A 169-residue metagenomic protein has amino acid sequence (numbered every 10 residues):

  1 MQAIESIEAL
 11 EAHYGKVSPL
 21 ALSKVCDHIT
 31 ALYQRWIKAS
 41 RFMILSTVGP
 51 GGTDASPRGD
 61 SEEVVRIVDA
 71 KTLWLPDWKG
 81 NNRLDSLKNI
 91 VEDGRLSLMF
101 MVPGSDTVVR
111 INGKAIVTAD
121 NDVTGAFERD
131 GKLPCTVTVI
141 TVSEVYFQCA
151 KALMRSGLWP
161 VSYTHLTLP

Functional and structural regions predicted by a protein language model:
M1-V17: Polybasic, low-complexity association/targeting segments
S18-S40: Short, basic/aromatic recognition patches
R35-L84: A glycine-rich, hydrophobic loop/mini-helix early in the fold
D54-S56, Q148-K151: Short helix/loop capping segments that flank catalytic or ligand/cofactor-binding pockets
S61-V64, K71-L73, W78-F127: Short, structured beta-strand-loop surface elements
G125-V137, S156-L158: Flexible, small-/acidic-enriched active-site or ligand-binding loops
S143-Y146, L153-P160: C-terminal folded domains that constitute the principal catalytic or ligand-binding module of multi-domain proteins
T164-P169: Conserved small/polar residues in nucleotide/adenosyl-binding loops
